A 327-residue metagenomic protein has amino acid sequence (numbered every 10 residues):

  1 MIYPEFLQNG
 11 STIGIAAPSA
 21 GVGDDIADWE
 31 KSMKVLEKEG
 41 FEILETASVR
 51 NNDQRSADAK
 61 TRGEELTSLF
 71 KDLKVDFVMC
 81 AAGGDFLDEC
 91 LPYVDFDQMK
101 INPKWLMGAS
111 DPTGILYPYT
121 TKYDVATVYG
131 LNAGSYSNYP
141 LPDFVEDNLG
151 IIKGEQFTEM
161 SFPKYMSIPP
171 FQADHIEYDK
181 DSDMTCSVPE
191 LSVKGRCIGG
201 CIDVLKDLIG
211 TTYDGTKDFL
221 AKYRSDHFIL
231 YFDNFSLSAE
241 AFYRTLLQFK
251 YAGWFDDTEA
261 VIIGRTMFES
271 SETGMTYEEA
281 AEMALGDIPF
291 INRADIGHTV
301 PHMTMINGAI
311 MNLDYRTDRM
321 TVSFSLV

Functional and structural regions predicted by a protein language model:
M1-K74: ATP/NTP phosphate-donor binding region
D24-D28, C186-L237: Conserved beta-alpha junction segments in alpha/beta enzyme cores
E30, D58-E64, R244-F249, G274-A281: Charged helix-capping and loop-helix junction motifs
F77-D88, P92-Y93, A109: N-terminal glycine-rich "phosphate-gripper" loop used for MgATP/nucleotide binding and carboxylate activation
V94-Y119, A126-G134, P289-F290: Short, acidic/small-residue loops that bind anionic groups at enzyme active sites
V128-D203: Conserved anion/nucleotide-ligand pocket segment
G210-T273: Internal helical hairpin/lid segments
E259-V327: ATP/nucleoside-binding phosphotransfer catalytic cores, i.e., glycine-rich phosphate-binding loops
